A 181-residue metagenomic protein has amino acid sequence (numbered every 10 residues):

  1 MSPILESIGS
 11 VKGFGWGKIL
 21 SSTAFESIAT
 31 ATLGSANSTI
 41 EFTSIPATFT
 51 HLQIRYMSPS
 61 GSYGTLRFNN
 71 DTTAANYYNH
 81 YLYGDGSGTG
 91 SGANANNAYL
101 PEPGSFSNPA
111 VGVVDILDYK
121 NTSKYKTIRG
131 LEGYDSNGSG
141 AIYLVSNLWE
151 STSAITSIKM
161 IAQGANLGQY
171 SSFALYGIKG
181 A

Functional and structural regions predicted by a protein language model:
S2-A181: Surface-exposed molecular-recognition determinants
